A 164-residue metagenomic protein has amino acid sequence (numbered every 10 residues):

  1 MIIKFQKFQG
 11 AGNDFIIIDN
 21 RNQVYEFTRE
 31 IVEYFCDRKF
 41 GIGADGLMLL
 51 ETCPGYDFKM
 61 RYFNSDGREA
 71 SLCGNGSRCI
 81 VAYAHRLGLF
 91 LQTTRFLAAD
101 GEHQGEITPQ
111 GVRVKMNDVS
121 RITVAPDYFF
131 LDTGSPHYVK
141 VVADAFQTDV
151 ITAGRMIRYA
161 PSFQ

Functional and structural regions predicted by a protein language model:
M1-Q164: Active-site proximal loop and beta-alpha junction motif in alpha/beta enzyme cores
